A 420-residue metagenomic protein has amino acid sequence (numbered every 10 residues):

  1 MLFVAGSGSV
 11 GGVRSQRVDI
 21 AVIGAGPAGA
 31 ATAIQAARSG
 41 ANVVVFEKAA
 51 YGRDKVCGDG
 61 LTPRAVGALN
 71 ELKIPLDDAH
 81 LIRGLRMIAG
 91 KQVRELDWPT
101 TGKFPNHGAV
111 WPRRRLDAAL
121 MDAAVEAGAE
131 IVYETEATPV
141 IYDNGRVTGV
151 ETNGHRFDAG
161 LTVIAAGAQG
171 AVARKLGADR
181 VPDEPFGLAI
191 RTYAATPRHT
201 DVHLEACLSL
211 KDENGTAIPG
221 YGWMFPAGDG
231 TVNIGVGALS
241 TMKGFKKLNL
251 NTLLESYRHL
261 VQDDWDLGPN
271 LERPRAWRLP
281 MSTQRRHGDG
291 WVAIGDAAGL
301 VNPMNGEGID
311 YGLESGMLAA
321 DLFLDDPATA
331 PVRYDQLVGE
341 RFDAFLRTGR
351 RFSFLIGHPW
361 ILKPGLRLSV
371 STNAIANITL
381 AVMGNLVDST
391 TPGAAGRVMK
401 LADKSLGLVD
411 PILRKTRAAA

Functional and structural regions predicted by a protein language model:
L2-R17, D296: A short, basic/flexible loop-to-alpha-helix module at the beginning of a structural domain
V18-V44: N-terminal Rossmann-like FAD-binding beta1-loop-alpha1 element of flavoenzymes
A28, Y51, Q169: Conserved Rossmann-like nucleotide-cofactor binding loop
A37-C57: Glycine-rich FAD pyrophosphate-binding loop
V66-A119: A conserved beta-strand/loop capping segment in the N-terminal third of enzymes that catalyze redox or closely related
A123-D263: Predominantly flavin-linked oxidoreductase catalytic cores and closely associated redox partners
S240-F323, A328: FAD/FMN-dependent oxidoreductases across multiple families
D321-A420: C-terminal helical "tail/cap" subdomain of flavin- and related membrane-associated enzymes
